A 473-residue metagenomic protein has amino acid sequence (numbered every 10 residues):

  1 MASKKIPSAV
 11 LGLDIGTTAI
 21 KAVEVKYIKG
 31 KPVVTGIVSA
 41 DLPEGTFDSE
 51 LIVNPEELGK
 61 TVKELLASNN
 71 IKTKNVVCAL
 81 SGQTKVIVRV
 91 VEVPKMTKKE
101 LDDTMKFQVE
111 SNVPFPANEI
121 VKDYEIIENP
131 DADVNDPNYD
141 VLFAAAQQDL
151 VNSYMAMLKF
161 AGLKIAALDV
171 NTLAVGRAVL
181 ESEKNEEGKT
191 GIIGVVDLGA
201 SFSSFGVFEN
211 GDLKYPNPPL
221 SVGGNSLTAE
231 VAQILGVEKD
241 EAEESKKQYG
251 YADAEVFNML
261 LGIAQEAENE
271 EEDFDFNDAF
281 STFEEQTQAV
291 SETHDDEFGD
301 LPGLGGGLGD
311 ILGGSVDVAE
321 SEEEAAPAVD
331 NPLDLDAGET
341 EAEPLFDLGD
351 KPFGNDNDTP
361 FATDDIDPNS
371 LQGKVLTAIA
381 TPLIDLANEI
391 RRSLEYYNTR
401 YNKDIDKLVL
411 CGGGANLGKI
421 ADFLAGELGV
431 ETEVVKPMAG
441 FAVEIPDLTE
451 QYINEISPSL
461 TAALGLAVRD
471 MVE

Functional and structural regions predicted by a protein language model:
M1-Q108, N112, N152: Non-catalytic, solvent-exposed interaction/assembly segments
L11, K26-P32, C78, D136-K246: Small-residue (GG/TT-enriched) beta-loop-alpha framework at ligand/catalytic clefts
V62, L66, I71-Q83, L158 (+2 more regions): Short glycine-rich phosphate-binding loop at a beta-alpha junction
A79-E181, A439-G440, S459-A462: Active-site neighborhood for divalent-cation/phosphate handling
L150, Y154, A174, A178-V179 (+1 more regions): Phosphate/ATP-binding catalytic cores across multiple sugar-kinase/actin-like superfamilies, primarily ASKHA
A174-V179, N225, S370, T381 (+2 more regions): Glycine-rich phosphate-binding/hydrolytic loop that grips phosphoryl groups
E209-A387, E395: Phosphate-binding glycine-rich/basic clefts of nucleotide- and phosphate-handling proteins, predominantly
Y251, I405-E427, E433: Glycine-rich phosphate-binding loops at beta-strand->alpha-helix junctions
